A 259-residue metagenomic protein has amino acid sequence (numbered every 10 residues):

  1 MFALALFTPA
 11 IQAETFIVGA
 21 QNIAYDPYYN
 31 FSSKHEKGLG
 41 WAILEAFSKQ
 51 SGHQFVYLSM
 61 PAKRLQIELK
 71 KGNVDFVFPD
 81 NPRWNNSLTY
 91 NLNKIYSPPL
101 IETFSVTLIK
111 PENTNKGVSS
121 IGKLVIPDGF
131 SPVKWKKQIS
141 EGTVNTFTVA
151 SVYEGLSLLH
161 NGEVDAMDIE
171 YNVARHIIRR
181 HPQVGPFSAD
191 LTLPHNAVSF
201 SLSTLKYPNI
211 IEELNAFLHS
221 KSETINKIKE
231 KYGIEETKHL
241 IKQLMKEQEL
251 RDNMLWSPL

Functional and structural regions predicted by a protein language model:
A13-L88, T148-V149: Extracytoplasmic small-molecule ligand-binding "clamshell" domains of the periplasmic binding protein/Venus flytrap
N22-A24, P99-V106, R179-L218, K238-L255: Periplasmic-binding protein-like
I23, K34-A46, T107-F147, S157 (+1 more regions): Bilobed "Venus flytrap"/periplasmic-binding protein-like clamshell domains and structurally analogous long
W41-Q50, E112-F130, F200-K238: Extended ligand-binding regions for polar small-molecule ligands
Y57-I121, D128-P132, T192: Acidic, polar ligand-binding/catalytic clefts
K63-V77, V152-V173, R180-H181: Short helices/loops that flank or line small-molecule/ion binding pockets
P79-Y90, D165-P194: A ligand-binding cleft/hinge motif common to bilobed small-molecule-binding domains
S131-A150, L218-L259: Ligand-binding clefts/hinges and TM-proximal coupling segments of bilobed small-molecule sensing domains
